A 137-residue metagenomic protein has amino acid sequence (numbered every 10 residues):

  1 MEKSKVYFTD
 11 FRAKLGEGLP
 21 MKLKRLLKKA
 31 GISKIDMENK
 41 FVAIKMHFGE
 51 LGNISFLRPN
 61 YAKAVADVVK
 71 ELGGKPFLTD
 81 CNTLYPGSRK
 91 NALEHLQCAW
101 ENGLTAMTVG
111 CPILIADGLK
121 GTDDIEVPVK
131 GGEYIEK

Functional and structural regions predicted by a protein language model:
M1-K137: N-terminal and secondary-structure boundary signal
